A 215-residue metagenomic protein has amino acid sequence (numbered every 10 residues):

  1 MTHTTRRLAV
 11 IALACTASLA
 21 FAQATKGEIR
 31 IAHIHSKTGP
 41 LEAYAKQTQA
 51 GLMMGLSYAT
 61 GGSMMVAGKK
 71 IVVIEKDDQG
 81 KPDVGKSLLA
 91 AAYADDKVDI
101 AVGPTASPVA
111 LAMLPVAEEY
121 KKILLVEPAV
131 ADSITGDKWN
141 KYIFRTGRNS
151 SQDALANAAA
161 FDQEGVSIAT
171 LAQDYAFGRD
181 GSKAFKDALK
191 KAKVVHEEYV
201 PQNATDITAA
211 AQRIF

Functional and structural regions predicted by a protein language model:
M1-R30: Short, low-complexity disordered leader/linker segments with a strong preference for bacterial N-terminal type II
S18, Q49, E118-E119, A184-K190: Short, solvent-exposed amphipathic alpha-helical segments in soluble enzyme and RNA/protein-processing domains
A24, E28, A43-A50, Y58 (+3 more regions): Beta-alpha junction/loop-to-helix N-cap segments that form part of ligand/metal-binding clefts
G27-I29, I71, F161-S167: Nucleotide donor/acceptor-binding cores
E28-A45, P104-T105, S167-L171: Short beta-strand segments enriched in small/hydrophobic residues
R30-A32, V72-I74, A169, V195-H196: A structural signal for isolated positions on well-ordered beta-strands in alpha/beta enzyme cores
K37, Q79, D174-Y175: Residue-level signal for short, function-critical loop segments
V84-S87, D132-S133, K141-F215: Extracellular/periplasmic Venus flytrap/periplasmic-binding protein
